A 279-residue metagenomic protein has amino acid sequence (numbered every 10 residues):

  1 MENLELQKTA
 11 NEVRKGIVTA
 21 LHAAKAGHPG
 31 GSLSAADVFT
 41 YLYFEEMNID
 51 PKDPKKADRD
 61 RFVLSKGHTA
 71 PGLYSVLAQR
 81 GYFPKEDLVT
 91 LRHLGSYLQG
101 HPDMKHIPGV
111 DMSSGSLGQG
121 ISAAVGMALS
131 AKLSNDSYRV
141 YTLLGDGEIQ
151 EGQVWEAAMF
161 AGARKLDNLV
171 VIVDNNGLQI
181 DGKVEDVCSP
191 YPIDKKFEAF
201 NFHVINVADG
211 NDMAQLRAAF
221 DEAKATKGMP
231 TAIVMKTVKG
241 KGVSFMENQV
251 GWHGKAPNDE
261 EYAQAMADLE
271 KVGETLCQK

Functional and structural regions predicted by a protein language model:
M1-V13: N-terminal hydrophobic or amphipathic helices/low-complexity stretches enriched in small/hydrophobic/Pro/Gly
A10-A26, D174-N176: N-terminal capping segment at the start of a domain
I17-A20, S32-A163: Cofactor-binding active-site loop characterized by glycine-rich and histidine/acidic residues
H68-T69, L73, N176-G177, T237-G240: Glycine-rich beta-alpha junction loops
Y74-S75, D103, Q153-W155, D181-E185 (+1 more regions): Short acidic, glycine/serine/threonine-rich loops at helix termini
R80, V187, E247-G251: Short secondary-structure boundary/capping segments
G109, S113-S116, I121-A225: Thiamine diphosphate
M213-K279: Glycine/aspartate-rich loop-and-adjacent alpha/beta segment that forms the canonical ThDP
